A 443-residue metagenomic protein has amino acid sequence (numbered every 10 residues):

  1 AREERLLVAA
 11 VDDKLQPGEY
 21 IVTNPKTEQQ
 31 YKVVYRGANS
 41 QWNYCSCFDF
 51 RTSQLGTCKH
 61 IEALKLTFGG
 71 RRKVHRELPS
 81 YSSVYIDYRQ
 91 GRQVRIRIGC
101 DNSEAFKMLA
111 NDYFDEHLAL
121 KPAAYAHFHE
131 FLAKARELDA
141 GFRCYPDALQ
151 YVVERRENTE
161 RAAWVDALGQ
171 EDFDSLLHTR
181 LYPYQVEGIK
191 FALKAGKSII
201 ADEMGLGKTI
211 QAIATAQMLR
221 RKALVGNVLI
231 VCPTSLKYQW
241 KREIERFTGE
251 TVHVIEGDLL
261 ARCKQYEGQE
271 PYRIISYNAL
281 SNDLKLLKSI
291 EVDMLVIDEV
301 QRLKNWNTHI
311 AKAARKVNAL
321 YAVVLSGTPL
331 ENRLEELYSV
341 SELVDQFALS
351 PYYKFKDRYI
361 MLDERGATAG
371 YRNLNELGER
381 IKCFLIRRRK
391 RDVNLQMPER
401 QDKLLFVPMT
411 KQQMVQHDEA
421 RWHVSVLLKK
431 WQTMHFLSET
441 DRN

Functional and structural regions predicted by a protein language model:
A1-W42, T67: Hydrophobic, aromatic-enriched, well-ordered structural segments
D12-K14, R72-S198, L224, R242 (+7 more regions): Charged, low-complexity
E28-P79: Short Cys/His-based metal-binding microdomains
A192, E203, T328: P-loop (Walker A) phosphate-binding loop of NTP-binding proteins
I199-L206, Q211-R242, Y321: Conserved SF1/SF2 helicase motif Ia
R221-N227, R242, R246-G249, G268-Q269 (+4 more regions): Conserved P-loop NTPase motor "coupling/switch" region that bridges the ATPase
V254-R262, Y277-N282, R302-T308: Conserved helicase motor
E364, K390-N443: Inter-lobe connector of SF1/SF2 helicase motors
